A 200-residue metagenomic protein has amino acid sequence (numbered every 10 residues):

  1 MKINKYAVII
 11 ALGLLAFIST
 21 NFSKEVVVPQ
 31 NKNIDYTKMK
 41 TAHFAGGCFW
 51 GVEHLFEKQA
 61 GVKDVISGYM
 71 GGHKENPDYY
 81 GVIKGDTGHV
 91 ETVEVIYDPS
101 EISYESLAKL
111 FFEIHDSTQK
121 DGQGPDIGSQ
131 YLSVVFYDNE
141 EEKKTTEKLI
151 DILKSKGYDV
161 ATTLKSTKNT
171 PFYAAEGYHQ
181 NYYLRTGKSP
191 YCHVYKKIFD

Functional and structural regions predicted by a protein language model:
K2-I3, A7-D200: Flexible coil/turn and secondary-structure edge motifs
